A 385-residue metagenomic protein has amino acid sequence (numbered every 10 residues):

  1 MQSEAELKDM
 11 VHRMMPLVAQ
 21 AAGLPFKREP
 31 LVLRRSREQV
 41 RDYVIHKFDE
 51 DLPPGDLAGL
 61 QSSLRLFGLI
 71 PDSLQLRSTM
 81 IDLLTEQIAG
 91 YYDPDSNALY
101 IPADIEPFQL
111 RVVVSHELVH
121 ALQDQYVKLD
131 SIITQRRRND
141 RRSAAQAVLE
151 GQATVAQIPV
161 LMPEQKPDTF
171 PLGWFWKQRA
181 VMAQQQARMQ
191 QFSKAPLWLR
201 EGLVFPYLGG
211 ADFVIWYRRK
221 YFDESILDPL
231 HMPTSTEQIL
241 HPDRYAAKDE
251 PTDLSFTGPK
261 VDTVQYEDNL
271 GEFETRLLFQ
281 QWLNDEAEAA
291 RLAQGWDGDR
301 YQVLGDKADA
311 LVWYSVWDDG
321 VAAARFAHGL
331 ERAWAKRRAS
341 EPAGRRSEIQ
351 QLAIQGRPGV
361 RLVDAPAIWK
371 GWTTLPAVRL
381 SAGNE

Functional and structural regions predicted by a protein language model:
M1-M10, L254: N-terminal low-complexity, Pro/Thr/Ser-rich intrinsically disordered segments that act as propeptides or flexible
D9-L99, A103-F108: Auxiliary, metal-adjacent structural segments of Zn-dependent hydrolase domains
M14, D124-D130, T134-M182: Post-HExxH zinc-binding segment in Zn-dependent metallohydrolases
V18, V112-L129, A153-T154, D319: Active-site recognition of the HExxH zinc-binding catalytic motif
K27-K47, R136-D140, P171-A180, M232-T234: Acidic helix-start/capping segments at beta-turn-to-alpha-helix junctions
L99-S115, R138-A145: Short pre-active-site segment immediately N-terminal to the catalytic Zn-binding motif
A187-Y314: Pan-zinc metallopeptidase signature
D297-E385: C-terminal soluble interaction/assembly domains
